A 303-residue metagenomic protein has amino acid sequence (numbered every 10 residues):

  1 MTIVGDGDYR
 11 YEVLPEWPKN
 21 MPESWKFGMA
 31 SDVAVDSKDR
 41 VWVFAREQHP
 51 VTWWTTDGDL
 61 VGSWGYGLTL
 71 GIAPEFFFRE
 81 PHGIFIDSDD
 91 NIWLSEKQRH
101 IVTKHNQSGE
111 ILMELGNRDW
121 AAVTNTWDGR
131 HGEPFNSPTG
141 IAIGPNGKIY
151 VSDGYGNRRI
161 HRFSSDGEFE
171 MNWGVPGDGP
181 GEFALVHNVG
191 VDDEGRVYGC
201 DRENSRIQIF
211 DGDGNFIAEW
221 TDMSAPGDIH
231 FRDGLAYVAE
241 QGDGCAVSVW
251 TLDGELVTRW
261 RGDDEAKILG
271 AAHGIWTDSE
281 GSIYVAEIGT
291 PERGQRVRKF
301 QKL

Functional and structural regions predicted by a protein language model:
M1-L303: Eukaryotic scaffold repeat domains enriched in small/polar residues
